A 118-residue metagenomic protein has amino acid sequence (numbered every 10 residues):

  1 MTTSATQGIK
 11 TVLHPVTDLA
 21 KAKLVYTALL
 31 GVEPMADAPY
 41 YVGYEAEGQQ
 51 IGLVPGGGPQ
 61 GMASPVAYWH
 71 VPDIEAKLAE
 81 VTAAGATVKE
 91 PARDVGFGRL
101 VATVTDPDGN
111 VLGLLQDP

Functional and structural regions predicted by a protein language model:
M1-A5, A84-P118: Vicinal oxygen chelate
M1-K23, G48-Q50, P65-A67, D117-P118: N-terminal beta-strand motif that seeds the catalytic metal site of vicinal oxygen chelate
G8-T17, E45, P59-T82, L100-T105: Vicinal oxygen chelate
H14, M35, A92-D94: Short beta-strand-to-loop elements that line the ligand-binding cleft of bilobed periplasmic-binding protein-like
K21-A22, P39, A76: Short Gly/charged-rich anion-binding patches and loops
A22-T27, V81, G109: Conserved active-site tyrosine of GNAT-family acetyltransferases
L29-P34, G85-T87: Conserved acetyl-CoA-binding loop of GNAT-fold acetyltransferases
V32-P65, V111-Q116: Conserved short beta-strand elements that form part of the metal-binding/catalytic scaffold of enzyme active sites
